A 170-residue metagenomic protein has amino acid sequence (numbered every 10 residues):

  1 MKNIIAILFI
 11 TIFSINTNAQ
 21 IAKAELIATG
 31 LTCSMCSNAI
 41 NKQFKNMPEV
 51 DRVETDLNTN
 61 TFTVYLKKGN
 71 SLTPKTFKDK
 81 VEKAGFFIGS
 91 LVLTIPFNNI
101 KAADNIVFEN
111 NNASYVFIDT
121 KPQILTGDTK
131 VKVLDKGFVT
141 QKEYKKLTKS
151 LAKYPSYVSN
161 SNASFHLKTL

Functional and structural regions predicted by a protein language model:
M1-K23: Bacterial Sec-dependent N-terminal signal peptides
A22-A28, E49-D51, T76-D79, S90-P96: A broad, low-specificity signal for short, low-complexity segments enriched in glycine/proline and polar/charged
A22-Y65: Start-of-domain marker
I40, P74-A84: Short amphipathic alpha-helices in soluble, non-transmembrane regions that often serve as interface/regulatory elements
K67-L72: Helix N-cap motif at beta-to-alpha junctions
F86-L167: Thiol/selenol-based redox catalytic cores and closely related redox-interacting motifs
